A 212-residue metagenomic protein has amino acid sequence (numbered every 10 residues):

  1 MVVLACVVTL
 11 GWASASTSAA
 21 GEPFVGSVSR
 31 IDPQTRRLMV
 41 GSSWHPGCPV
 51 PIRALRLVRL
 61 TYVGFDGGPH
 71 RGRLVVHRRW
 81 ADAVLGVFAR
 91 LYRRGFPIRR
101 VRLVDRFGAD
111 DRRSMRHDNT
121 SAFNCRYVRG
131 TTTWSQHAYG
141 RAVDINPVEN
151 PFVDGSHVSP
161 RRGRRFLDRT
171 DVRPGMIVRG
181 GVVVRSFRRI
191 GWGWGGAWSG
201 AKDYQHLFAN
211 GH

Functional and structural regions predicted by a protein language model:
M1-A20: Secretory targeting and sorting signals
V7, G47-P49, N124-R126: Sequence contexts marking disulfide-bonded cysteines in secreted/extracellular proteins
S18-G68: N-terminal module-boundary/linker segments of secreted carbohydrate-active enzymes
A20-R37, V87, D118-W134: Charged, low-complexity, helix/coiled-coil-prone segments
V50-M115: Active-site acidic/histidine clusters and adjacent loop/turn architecture that either coordinate catalytic ions
R102-Y139, F152: Active-site-adjacent loop/helix surface patches within enzyme catalytic domains that shape the substrate-binding cleft
Y127-W134, Y139-H212: Catalytic cores and adjacent binding grooves of peptidoglycan-active enzymes
